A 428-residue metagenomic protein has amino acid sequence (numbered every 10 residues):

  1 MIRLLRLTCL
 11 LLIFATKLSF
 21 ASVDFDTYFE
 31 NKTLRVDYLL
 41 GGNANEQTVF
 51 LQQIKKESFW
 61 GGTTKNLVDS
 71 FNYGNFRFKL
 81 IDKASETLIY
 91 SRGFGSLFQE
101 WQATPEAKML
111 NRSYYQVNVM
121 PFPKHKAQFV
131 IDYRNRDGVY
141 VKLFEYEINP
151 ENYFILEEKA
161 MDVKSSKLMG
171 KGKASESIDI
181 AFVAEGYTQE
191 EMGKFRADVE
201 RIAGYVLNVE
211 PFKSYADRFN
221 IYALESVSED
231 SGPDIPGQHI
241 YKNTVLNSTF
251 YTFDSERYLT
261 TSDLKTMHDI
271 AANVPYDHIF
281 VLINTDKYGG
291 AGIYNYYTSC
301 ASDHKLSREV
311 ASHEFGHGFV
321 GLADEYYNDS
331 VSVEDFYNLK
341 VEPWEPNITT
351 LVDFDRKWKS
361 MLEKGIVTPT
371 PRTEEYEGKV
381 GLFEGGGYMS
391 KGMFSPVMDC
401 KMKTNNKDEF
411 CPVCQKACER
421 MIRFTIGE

Functional and structural regions predicted by a protein language model:
M1-D24: Bacterial Sec-dependent N-terminal signal peptides
D24-V49, Y326-E428: Replace "(M1/M4/M9/M12/WLM)" with "(e.g., M1/M4/M8/M9/M12/M26/WLM)" and add "not limited to" to clarify scope
Y28-Y153: Beta-strand-enriched, solvent-exposed domains that form extended recognition/catalytic surfaces
F154-E210, A223-P233, T252: Fold-level signature of zinc-dependent metallopeptidase catalytic domains
G186-Q189, V227-D230, T285-G290, K305-S307 (+2 more regions): Solvent-exposed loop/turn segments at secondary-structure junctions within structured extracellular/periplasmic domains
K194, A291-S312: Short pre-active-site segment immediately N-terminal to the catalytic Zn-binding motif
R218-Y294: Active-site-proximal segments of metallohydrolase catalytic domains
R308-E325: Active-site recognition of the HExxH zinc-binding catalytic motif
